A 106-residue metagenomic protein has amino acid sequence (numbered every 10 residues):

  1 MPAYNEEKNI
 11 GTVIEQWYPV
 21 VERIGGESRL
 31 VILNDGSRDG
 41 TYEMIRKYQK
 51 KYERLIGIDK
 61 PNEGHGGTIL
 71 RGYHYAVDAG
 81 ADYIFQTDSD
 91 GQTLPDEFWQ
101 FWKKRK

Functional and structural regions predicted by a protein language model:
M1-K106: Structured catalytic core of nucleotide-sugar glycosyltransferases
